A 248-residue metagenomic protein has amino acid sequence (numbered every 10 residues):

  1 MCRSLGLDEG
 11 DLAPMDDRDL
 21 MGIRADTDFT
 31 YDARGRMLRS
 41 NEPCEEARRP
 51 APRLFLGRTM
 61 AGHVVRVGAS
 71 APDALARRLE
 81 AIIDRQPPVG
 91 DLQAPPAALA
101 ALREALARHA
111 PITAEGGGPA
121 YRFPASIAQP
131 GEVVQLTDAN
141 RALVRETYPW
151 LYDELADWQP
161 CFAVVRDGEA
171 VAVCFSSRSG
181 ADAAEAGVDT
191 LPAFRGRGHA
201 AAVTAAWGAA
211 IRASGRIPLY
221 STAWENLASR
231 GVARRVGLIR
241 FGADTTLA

Functional and structural regions predicted by a protein language model:
M1-L143: Acyl-donor-binding surface of acyltransferase catalytic domains
R66, I211-A223: Conserved GNAT acetyl-CoA-binding A-motif
G116-A120, Q159, D244: Short hydrophobic/aromatic beta-strand or adjacent loop that forms the aromatic wall/cage of a ligand/substrate-binding
T137-F162: Short, conserved active-site entrance elements at the starts or edges of catalytic domains
D153-P160, V165-R166, A170-A183, V188-L191: A conserved beta-strand-loop-helix scaffold within acyl/acetyltransferase catalytic domains
V173, F241-A243: Residue-level detector of high-confidence beta-strand sites
A186, G196-A210, R230-R235: Conserved acetyl-CoA-binding loop-helix of GNAT-fold acetyltransferases
Y220-R234, I239, L247-A248: Conserved beta-strand-loop-alpha-helix junction that forms the acyl-donor binding cleft
